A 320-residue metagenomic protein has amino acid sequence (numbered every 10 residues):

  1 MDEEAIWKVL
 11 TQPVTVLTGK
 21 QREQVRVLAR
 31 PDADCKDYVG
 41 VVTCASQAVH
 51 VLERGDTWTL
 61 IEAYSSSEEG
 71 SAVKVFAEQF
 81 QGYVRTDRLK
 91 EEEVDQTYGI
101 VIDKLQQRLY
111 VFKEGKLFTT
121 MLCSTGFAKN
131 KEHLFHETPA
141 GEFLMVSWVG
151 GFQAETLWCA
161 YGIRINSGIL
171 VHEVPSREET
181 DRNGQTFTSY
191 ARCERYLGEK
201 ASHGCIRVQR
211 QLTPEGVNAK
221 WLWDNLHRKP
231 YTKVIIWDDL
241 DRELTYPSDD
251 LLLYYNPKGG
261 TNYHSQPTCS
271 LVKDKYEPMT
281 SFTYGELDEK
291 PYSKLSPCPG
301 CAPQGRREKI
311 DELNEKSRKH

Functional and structural regions predicted by a protein language model:
M1-P31, V42-C44, L52-G55, T245-G260: SH3-family beta-barrel domains
M1-Q12, A63-Y98, G300-R318: Boundary regions of SH3-family modules and the immediately adjacent low-complexity/disordered segments in eukaryotic
E4, D95, H136, G151-K258 (+2 more regions): Exported/periplasmic cell-wall-interacting domains
Q21-D34, G204, Q211-P214: Short, structured beta-strand/loop micro-motifs enriched in basic residues and often containing a Trp
P31-C44, L271-P278: SH3/SH3-like (including bacterial SH3b) beta-barrel domains that bind proline-rich motifs or cell-wall ligands
V41-T86, L287-K294: SH3/SH3-like beta-barrel superfamily modules
G82-T188, H227: Gly/Pro-biased beta-strand-loop elements
Y83-T86, Q209, H264, C298: Zinc-coordinating Cys/His ligand positions in small cysteine/histidine-rich zinc-finger domains
